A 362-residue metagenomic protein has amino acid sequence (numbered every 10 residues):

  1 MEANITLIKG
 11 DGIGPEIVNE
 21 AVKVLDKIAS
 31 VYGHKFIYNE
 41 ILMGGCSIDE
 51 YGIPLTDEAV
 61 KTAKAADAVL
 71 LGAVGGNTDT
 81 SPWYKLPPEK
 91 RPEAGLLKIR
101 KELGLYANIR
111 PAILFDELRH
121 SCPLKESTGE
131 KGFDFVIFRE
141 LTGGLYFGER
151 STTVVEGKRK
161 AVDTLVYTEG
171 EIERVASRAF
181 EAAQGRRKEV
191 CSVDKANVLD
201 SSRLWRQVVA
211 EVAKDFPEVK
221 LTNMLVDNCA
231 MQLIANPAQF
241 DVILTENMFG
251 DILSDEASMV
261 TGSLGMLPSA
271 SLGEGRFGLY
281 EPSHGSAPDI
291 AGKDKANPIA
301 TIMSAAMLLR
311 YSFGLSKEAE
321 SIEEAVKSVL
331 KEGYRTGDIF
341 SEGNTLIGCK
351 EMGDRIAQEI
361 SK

Functional and structural regions predicted by a protein language model:
T6-K23, I28-A29, V155-D227, Q239: Glycine-rich phosphate/diphosphate-binding loop of Rossmann-like nucleotide-binding domains
D11-G14, D67, F138, A179 (+4 more regions): Buried hydrophobic positions in well-ordered alpha/beta secondary-structure cores of metabolic enzymes
A21, L25, V209, T301-S312 (+1 more regions): Buried hydrophobic packing segments
V31-D57, M231-L233: N-terminal beta-loop-helix "entrance" segment that forms/cooperates in small-molecule cofactor or anionic ligand
G45-I48, I234-Y334: Glycine-rich phosphate/nucleotide-binding loop
D49-V162, M248: N-terminal glycine-rich phosphate/adenylate-binding segment common to multiple enzyme folds
T142-G143, F147-V190, A196-V198, S321 (+1 more regions): Glycine-rich phosphate/pyrophosphate-binding loop and the adjoining helix
N197, W205-R206, V212-G265, I360: Accessory "access/gating" subregions that flank catalytic or transport cores
